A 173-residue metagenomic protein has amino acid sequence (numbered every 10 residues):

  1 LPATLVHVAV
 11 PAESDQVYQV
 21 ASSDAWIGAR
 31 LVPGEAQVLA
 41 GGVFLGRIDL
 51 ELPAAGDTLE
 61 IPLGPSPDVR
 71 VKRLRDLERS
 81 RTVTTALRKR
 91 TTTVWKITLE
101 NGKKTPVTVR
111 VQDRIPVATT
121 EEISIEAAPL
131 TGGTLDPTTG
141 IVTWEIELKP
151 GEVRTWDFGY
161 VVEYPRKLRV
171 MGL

Functional and structural regions predicted by a protein language model:
L1-K96, T105-E122, P129-G132, P150-Y160 (+1 more regions): Intrinsically disordered, low-complexity Ser/Thr/Pro/Gly-rich interaction regions that scaffold/cooperate
N101, T138-G140: Short, surface-exposed interaction patches in beta-rich subdomains that mediate adhesion/assembly near membranes
S124-A127, W144: C-terminal intrinsically disordered extensions
L135: Extracellular beta-rich ligand/substrate-recognition surface
I141-V153: A surface-exposed beta-strand-loop module
